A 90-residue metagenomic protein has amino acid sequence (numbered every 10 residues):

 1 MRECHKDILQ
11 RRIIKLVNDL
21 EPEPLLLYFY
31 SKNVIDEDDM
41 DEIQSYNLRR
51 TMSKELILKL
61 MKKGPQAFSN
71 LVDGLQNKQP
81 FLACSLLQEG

Functional and structural regions predicted by a protein language model:
M1-K15, E21-G90: Alpha-helical death-domain superfamily interaction modules
